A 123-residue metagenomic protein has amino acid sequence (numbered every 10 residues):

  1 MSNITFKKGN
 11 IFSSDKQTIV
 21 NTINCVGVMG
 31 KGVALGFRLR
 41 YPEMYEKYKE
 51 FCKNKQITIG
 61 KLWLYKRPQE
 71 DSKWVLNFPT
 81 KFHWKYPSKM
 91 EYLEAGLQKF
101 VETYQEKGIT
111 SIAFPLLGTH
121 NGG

Functional and structural regions predicted by a protein language model:
M1-G123: Macrodomain-like recognition of ADP-ribose-binding/processing modules
